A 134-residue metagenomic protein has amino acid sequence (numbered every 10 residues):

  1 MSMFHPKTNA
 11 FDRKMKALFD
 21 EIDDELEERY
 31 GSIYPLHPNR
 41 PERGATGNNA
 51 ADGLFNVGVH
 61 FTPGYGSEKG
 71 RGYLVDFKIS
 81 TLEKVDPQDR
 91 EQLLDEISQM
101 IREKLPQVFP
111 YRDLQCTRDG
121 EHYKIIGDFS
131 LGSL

Functional and structural regions predicted by a protein language model:
M1-N49: N-terminal accessory segment detector
S2-P6, K69, Q115-L134: Polar/charged, Gly/Pro-rich intrinsically disordered segments
F19, D23-R29, H60-S67, S130-L134: Long, continuous compositionally biased terminal/linker segments
L36-P38, V57-F61, L114-C116: Generic structural motif
H37-A51, L94, Y111, H122-G127: Helix-driven interaction modules
G44-K84: An N-terminal amphipathic alpha-helical segment
S80-F109: Short, hydrophobic/π-rich interface segment
I101-R102, P106-R118, L134: Conserved binding-pocket/active-site segment within a compact domain
